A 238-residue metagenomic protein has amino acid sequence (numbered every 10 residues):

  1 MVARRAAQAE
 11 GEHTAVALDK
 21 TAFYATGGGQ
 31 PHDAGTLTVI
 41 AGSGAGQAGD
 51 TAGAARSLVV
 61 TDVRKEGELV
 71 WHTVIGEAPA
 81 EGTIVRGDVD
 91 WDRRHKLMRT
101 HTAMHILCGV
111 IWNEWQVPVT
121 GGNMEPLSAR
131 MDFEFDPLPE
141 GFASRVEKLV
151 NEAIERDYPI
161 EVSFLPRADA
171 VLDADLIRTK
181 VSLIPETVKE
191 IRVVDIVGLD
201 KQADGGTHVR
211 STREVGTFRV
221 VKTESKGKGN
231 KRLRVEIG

Functional and structural regions predicted by a protein language model:
M1-G238: Active-/binding-site microenvironments in catalytic and ligand-binding cores
